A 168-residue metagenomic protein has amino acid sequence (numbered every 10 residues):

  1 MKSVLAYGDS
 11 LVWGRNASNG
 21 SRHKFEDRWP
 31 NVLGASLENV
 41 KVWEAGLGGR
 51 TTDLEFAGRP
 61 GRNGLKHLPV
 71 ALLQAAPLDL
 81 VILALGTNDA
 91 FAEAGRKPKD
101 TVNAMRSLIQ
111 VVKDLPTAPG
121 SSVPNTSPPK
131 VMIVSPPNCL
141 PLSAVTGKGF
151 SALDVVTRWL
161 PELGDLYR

Functional and structural regions predicted by a protein language model:
M1-L47, D53-E55, A71-L73, D165-L166: Serine-esterase "nucleophile elbow" of acetyl-processing enzymes
Y7-D9, A45-G48, A84-G86, S135-P137: Active-site-proximal beta-strand/loop segments in catalytic clefts of secreted hydrolases
G14-N16, T51-E55, D89-E93, L142-S143: A short acidic, helix-capping loop that chelates divalent metal ions and anchors anionic groups
A57-P60: Membrane-helix interface/capping segments
R62-R168: Alpha-helical cap/lid subdomain in secreted, periplasmic, or secretory-pathway luminal O-acyl-processing enzymes
